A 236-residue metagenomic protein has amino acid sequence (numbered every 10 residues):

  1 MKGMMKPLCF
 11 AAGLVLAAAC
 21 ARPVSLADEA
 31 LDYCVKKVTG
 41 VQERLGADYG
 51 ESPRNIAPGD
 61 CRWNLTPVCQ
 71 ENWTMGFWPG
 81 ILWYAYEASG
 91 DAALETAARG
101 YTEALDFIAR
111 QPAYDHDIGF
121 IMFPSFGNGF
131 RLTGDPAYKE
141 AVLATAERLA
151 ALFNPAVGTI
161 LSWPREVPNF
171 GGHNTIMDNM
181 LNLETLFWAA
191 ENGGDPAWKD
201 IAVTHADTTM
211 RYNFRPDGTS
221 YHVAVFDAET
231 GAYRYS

Functional and structural regions predicted by a protein language model:
M1-C9: Bacterial N-terminal signal peptides that target proteins for export
K2, C20-P23: Secreted/periplasmic carbohydrate-active enzymes, especially glycoside hydrolases
C9-A18: Bacterial N-terminal signal peptides
P23-S236: Glycan-recognition and catalytic cores of secretory/periplasmic carbohydrate-active enzymes
